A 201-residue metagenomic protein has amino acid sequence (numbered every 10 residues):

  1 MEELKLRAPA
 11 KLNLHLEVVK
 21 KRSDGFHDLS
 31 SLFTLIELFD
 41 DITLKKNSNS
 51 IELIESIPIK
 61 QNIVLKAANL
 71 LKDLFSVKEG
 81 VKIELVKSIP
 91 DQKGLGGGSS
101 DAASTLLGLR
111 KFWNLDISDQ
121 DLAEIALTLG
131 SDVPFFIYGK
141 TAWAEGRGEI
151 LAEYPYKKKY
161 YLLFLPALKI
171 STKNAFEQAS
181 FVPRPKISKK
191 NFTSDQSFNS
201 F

Functional and structural regions predicted by a protein language model:
M1-K93, K111, L115-Q120, P155-Y156 (+2 more regions): ATP-binding N-lobe of GHMP and related small-molecule kinases
L29-S30, S99-S100, E177-A179: Short, glycine/charged-enriched secondary-structure capping and boundary segments
K93-A123, F135: DPxDG-like acidic metal-binding loop motif
F136-Y138, W143-F201: Conserved, helical-rich catalytic subdomain that frames metal- and/or nucleotide-binding sites in enzyme alpha/beta
